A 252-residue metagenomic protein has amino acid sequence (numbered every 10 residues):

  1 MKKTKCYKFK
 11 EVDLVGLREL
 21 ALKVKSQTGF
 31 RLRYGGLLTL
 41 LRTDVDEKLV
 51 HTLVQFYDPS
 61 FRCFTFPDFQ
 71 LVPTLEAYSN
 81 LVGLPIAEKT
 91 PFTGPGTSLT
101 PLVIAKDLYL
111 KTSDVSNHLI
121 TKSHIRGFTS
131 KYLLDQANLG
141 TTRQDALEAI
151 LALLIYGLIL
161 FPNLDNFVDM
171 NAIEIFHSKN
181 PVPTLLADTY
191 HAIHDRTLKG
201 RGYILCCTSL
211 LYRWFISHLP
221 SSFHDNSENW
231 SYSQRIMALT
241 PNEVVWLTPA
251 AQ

Functional and structural regions predicted by a protein language model:
M1-Q252: Structural stabilizers in ordered domains
